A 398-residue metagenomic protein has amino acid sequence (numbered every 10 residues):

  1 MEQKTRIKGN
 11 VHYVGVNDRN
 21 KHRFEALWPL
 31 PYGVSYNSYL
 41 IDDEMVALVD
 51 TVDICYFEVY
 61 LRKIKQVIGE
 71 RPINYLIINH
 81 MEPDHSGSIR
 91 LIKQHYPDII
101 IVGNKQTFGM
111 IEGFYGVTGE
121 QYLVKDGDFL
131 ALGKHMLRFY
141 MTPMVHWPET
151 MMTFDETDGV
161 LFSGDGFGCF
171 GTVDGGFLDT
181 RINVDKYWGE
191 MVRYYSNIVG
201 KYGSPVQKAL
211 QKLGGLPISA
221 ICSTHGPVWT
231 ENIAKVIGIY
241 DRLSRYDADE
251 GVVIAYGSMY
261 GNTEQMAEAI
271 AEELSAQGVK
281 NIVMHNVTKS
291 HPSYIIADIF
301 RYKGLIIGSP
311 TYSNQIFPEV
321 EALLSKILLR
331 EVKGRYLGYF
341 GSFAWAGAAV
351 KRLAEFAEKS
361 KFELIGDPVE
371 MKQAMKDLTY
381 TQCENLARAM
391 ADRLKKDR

Functional and structural regions predicted by a protein language model:
K4-I68, M152-D155, G159-S163, T263: Conserved beta-strand hairpin/beta-sheet module of binuclear metal-dependent hydrolase folds, prominently
T5-G9, V102-T150, K208: Metallo-beta-lactamase
E44, C55-V102: Active-site metal-binding motif and surrounding structural segment of the metallo-beta-lactamase
M45-A47, Y75, H135, G159-F162 (+4 more regions): Structural motif
V49-T51, N74-M81, I101-K105, L161-G164 (+1 more regions): Active-site neighborhood of phospho(di)ester-bond hydrolases with catalytic His/Asp-centered motifs
S88, S290-I295: Short acidic active-site motifs
V173, F177, N183-I221, H225-V228 (+2 more regions): FMN-binding flavodoxin-like domain, especially the glycine-rich phosphate-binding loop
G226-D249: Terminal amphipathic helices with adjacent charged low-complexity linkers/tails
